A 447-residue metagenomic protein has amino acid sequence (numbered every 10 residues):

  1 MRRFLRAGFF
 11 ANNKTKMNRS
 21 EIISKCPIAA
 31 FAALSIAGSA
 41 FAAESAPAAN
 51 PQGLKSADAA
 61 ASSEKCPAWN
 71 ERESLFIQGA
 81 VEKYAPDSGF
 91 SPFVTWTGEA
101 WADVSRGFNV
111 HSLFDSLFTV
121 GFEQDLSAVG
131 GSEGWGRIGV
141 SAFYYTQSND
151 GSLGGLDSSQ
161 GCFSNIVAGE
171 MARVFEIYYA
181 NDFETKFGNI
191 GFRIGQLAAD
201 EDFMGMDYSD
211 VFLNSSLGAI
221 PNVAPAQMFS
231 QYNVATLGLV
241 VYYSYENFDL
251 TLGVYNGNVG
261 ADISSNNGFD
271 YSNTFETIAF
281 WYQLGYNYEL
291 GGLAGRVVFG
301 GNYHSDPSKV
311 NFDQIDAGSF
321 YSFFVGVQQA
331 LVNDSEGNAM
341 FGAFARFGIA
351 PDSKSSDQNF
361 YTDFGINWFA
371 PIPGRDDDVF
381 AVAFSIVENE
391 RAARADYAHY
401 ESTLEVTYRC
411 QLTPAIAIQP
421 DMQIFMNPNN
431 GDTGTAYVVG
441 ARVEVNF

Functional and structural regions predicted by a protein language model:
M17-S20, C26, F31-D103, N109 (+2 more regions): N-terminal periplasmic/intermembrane-space "pro-region" immediately following the signal or transit peptide
W69, L75-P92, D125-I138, E184-I190 (+5 more regions): Short loop/turn motifs that connect adjacent beta-strands in outer-membrane beta-barrel proteins
F90-W96, G134-S141, I190-I194, F248-L252 (+7 more regions): Transmembrane beta-strands of outer-membrane beta-barrel proteins
T97-W101, F143-Y145, L197-A199, Y255-G257 (+6 more regions): Outer-membrane beta-barrel pore domains and translocons
G98, Q124-L126, N181-F183, Q196 (+7 more regions): Residue-level signature of outer-membrane beta-barrel architecture
H111-G257, S356-R394: Outer membrane beta-barrel
E289-A392, V406: Detector for outer-membrane/organellar transmembrane beta-barrel domains, recognizing the amphipathic beta-strand
T435-F447: Outer-membrane beta-barrel "beta-signal"
